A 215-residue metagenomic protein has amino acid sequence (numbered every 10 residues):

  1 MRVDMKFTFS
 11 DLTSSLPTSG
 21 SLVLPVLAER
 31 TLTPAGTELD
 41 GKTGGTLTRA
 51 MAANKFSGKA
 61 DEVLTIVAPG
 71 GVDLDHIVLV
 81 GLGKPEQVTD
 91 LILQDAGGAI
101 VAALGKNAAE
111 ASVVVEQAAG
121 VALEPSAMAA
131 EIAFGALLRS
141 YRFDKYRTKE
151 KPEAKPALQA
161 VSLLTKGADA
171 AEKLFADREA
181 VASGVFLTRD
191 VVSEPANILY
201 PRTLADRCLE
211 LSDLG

Functional and structural regions predicted by a protein language model:
M1-G215: Short amphipathic alpha-helical segment within the helicase RecA-like ATPase core that mediates nucleic-acid
